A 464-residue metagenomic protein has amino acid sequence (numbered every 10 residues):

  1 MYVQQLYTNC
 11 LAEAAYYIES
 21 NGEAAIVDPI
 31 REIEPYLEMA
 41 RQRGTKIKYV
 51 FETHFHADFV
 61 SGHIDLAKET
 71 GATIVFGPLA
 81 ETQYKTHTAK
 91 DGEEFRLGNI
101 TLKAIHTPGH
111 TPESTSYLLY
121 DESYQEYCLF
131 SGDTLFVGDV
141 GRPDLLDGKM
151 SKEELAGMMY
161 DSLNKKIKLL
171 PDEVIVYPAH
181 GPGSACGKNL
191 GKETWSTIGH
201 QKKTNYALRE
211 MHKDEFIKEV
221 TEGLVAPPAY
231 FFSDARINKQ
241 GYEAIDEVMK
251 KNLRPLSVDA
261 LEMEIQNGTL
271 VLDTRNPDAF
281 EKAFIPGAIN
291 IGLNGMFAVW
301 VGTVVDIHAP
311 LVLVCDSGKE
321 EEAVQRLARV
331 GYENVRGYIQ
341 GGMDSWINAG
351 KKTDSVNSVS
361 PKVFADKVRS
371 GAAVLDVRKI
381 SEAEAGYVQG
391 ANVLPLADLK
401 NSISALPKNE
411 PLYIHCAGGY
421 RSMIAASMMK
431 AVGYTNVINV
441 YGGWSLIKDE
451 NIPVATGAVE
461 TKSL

Functional and structural regions predicted by a protein language model:
M1-K46, Y117-G132, G138: Conserved beta-strand hairpin/beta-sheet module of binuclear metal-dependent hydrolase folds, prominently
Y2-L6, Y16-E19, E94-Y124, L129 (+2 more regions): Core dinuclear metal-dependent hydrolase active-site scaffold
I18, D28, H54, L66 (+8 more regions): Divalent metal-coordination and catalytic microenvironments
A24, T101, T111-A226: Metallo-beta-lactamase
I26-V27, I47-H56, I74-L79, H106-G109 (+3 more regions): Active-site neighborhood of phospho(di)ester-bond hydrolases with catalytic His/Asp-centered motifs
P29-I30, F55, L79, T111 (+8 more regions): Active-site metal-binding loops of divalent metal-dependent hydrolases
I33-V75: Active-site metal-binding motif and surrounding structural segment of the metallo-beta-lactamase
R142-D144, K149, H200-R236, Q240-G241 (+2 more regions): Rhodanese-like catalytic fold shared by cysteine-dependent sulfurtransferases and DSP/PTP-type phosphatases
